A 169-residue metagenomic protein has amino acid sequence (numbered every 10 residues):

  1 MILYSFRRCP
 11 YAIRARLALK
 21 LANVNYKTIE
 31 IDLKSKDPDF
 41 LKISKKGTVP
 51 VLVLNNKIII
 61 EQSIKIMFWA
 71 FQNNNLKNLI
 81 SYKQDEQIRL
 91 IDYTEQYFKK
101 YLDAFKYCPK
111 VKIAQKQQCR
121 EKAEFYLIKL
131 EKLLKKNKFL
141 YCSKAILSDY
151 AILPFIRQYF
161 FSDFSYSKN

Functional and structural regions predicted by a protein language model:
M1-F125: GST-like domain detector, emphasizing the conserved glutathione-binding G-site in the N-terminal thioredoxin-like
L90, T94-N169: GST-like fold's C-terminal all-alpha helical module
